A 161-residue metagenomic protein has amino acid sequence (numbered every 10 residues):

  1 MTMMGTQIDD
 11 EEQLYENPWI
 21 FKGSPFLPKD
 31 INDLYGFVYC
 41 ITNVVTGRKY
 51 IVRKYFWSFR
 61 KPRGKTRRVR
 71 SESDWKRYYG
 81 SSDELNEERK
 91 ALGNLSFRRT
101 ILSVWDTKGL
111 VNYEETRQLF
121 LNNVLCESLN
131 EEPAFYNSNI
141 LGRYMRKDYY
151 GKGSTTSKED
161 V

Functional and structural regions predicted by a protein language model:
M4-D160: Structure-specific nucleic-acid interaction/processing domains
